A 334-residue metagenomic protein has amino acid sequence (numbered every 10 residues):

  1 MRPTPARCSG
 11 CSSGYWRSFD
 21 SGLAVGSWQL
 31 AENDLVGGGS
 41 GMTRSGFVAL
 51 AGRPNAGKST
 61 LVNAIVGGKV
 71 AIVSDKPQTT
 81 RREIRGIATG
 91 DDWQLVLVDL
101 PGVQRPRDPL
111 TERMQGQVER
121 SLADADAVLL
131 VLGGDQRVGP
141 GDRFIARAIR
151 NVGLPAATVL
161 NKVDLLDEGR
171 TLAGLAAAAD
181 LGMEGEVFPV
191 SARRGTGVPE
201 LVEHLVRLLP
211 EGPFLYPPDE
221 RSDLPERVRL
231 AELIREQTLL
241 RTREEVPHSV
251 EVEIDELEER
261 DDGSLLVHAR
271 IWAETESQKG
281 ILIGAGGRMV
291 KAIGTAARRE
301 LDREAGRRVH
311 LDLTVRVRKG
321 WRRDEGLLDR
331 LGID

Functional and structural regions predicted by a protein language model:
T4-G37: Amphipathic alpha-helical dimerization/coiled-coil segments that flank or bridge DNA-binding/regulatory modules
G38-G116, R120-D124: Conserved G1/Walker A P-loop phosphate-binding module
G57, G197, M289: Conserved glycine(s) of the Walker
G68, I87-D91, P106, S121-V128 (+8 more regions): Conserved, well-folded catalytic cores of nucleic-acid-processing and energy-transducing macromolecular machines
D92, G116-E186: Conserved C-terminal guanine-recognition region of P-loop GTPase G domains, centered on the G4
D99, N161, S191: Active-site glycine-centered loops adjacent to acidic/histidine catalytic or metal-binding residues that shape
P155, D164-S222: Canonical P-loop GTPase G-domain recognition
E226-D334: P-loop NTP-binding site
